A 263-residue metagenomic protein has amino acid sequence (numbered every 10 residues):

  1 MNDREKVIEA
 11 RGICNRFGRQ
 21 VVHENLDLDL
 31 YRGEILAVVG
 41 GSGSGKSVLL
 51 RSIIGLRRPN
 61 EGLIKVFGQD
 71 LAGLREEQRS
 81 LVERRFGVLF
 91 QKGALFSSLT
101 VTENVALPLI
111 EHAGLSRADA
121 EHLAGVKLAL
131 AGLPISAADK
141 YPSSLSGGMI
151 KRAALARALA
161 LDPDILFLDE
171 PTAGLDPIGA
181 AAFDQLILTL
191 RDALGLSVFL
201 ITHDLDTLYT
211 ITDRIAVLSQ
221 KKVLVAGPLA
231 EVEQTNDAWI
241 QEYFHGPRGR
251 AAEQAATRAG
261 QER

Functional and structural regions predicted by a protein language model:
V39-G41: The feature captures the beta-strand-to-loop junction immediately N-terminal to the Walker
I54: Helix-to-loop junction immediately C-terminal to a conserved catalytic motif
D70, A118-S136: Conserved ABC ATPase "signature" region
Y141-L145, M149: Conserved ABC ATPase signature
A160-D164: A short, proline-enriched helix->beta-strand linker immediately N-terminal to the Walker B motif in ABC-type P-loop
L166-D169: Catalytic Walker B motif of ABC-type/P-loop ATPase nucleotide-binding domains
